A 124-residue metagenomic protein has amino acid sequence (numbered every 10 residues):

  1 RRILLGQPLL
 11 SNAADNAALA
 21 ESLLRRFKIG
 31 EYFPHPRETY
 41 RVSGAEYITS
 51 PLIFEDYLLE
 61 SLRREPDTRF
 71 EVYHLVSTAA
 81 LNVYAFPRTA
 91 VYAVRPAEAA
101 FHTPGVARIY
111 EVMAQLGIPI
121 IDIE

Functional and structural regions predicted by a protein language model:
R1, K28-I29, P66-F70, T89: Short coil/turn segments at beta-strand junctions that form active-site/ligand-binding loops
R1-S22, K28-E38: Active-site donor-nucleotide binding/catalytic segment of nucleotide-sugar enzymes
S11-A14, E38-G44, A99-G105: Short, charged/polar "capping" segments at the starts of alpha-helices and the immediately preceding loops
S22-P34, A45-L52, P87-A90, E111-I121: Structural alpha-beta junctions
F33, Y73-H74, Y92-R95: Conserved active-site loop/cleft motifs that coordinate metal ions or position small ligands
P36-F86, I109-Y110: Donor nucleotide-activated moiety binding/catalytic core segment of transferases that use nucleotide-activated donors
A79-E124: Catalytic binding pocket for nucleotide-activated donors in carbohydrate/polymer assembly enzymes
